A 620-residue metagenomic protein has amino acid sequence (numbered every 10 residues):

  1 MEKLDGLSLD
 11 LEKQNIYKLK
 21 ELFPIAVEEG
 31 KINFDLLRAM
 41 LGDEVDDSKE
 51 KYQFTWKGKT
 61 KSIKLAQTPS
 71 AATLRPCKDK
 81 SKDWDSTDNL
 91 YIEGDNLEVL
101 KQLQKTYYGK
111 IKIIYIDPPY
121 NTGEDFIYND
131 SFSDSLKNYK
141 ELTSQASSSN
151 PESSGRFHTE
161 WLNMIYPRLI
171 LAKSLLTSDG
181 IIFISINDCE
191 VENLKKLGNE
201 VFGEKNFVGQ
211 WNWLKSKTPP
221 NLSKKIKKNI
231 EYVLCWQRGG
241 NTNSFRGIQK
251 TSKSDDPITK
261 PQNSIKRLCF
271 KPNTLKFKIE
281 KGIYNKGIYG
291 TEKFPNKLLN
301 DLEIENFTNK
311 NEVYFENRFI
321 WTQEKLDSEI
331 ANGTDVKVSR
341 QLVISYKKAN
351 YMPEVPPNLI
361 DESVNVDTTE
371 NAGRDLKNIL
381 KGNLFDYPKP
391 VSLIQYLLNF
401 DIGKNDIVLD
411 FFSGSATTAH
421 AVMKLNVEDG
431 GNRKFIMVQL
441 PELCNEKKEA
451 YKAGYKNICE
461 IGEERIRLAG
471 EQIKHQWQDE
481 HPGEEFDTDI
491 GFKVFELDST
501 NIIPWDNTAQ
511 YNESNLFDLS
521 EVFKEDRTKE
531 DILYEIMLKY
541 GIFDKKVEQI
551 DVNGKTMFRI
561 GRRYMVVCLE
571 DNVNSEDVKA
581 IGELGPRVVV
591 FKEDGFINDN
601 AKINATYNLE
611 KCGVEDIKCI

Functional and structural regions predicted by a protein language model:
M1-Y115, Y120-P167, F591-N598, C612-E615: DnaQ-like (DEDDh/DEDDy) 3′-5′ exonuclease domain used for proofreading and 3′-end trimming on nucleic acids
N96-V99, L103-T106, M164-L169, L175 (+4 more regions): Phosphate/ATP-binding catalytic cores across multiple sugar-kinase/actin-like superfamilies, primarily ASKHA
Y108-I181, C189, I230, G247-L299 (+3 more regions): SAM-dependent methyltransferase catalytic-core segment centered on the flexible catalytic loop and adjoining short
Q145-E160, G209-N221, Y396-N405, K424-I503: Cysteine-dependent PTP/DSP-like catalytic domain, specifically the C-terminal lobe
I165, S178-D179, D188-G247, T251: Signature of N6-adenine DNA methyltransferases within the class I
S216-P220, I226-N229, G239-K377: Active-site-adjacent helix-turn-beta-strand microarchitecture at beta-sheet edges that either contains or buttresses
N405-G414: Conserved class I S-adenosyl-L-methionine
K539-F558: Conserved helicase/translocase motor-coupling segment
